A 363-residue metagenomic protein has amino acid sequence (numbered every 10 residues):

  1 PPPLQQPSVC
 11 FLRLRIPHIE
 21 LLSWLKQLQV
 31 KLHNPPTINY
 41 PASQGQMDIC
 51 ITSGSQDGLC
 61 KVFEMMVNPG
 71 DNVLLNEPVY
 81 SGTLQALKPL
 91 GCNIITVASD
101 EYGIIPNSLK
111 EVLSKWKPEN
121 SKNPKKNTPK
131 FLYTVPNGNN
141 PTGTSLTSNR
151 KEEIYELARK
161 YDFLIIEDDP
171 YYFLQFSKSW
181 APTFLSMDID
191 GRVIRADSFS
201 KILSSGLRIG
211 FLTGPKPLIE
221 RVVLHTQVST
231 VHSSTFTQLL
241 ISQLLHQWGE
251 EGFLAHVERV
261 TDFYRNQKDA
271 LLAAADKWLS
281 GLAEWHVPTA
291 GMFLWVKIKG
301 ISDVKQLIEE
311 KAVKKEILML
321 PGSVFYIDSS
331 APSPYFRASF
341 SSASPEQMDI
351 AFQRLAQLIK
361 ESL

Functional and structural regions predicted by a protein language model:
P1-Q6, S114, K314, K360: Conserved N-terminal helix/loop that builds the PLP phosphate-binding region of the aspartate aminotransferase-like
Q6-Y161, I166, Y172-D190, I194 (+3 more regions): Conserved core of the PLP fold type I
R15, I19, I49, V257-L272 (+1 more regions): Conserved glycine-rich beta-strand-loop-beta hairpin in the small C-terminal domain of fold type I
I189-R265: Conserved core segment of the aminotransferase class I/II
T213, W295-K297, S339-S341: Short hydrophobic/aromatic beta-strand micro-patches that form the beta-sheet surface supporting nucleotide- or nucleic
S302-I308, P345-I350: Short, conserved charged micro-motifs
K314-K315, S329-L363: PLP-dependent enzyme catalytic core of the Aspartate aminotransferase-like
